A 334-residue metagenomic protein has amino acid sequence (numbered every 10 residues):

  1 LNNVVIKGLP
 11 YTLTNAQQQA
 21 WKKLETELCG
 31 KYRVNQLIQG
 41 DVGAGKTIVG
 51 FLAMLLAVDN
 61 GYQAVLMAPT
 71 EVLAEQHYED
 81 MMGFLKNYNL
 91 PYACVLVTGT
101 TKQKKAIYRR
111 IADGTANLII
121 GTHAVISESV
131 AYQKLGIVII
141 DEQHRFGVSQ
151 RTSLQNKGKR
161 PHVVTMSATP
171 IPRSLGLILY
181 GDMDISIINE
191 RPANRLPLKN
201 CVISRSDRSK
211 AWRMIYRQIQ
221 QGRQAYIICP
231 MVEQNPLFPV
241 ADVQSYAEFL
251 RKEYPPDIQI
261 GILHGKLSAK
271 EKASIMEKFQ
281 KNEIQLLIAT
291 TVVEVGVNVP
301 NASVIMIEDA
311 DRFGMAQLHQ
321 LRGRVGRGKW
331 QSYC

Functional and structural regions predicted by a protein language model:
L1-K7: Interdomain "pre-motor" coupling segment immediately N-terminal to P-loop NTPase/helicase cores
Y11-K22, C29-C334: Inter-lobe coupling/hinge segments of SF2-like helicase ATPases
